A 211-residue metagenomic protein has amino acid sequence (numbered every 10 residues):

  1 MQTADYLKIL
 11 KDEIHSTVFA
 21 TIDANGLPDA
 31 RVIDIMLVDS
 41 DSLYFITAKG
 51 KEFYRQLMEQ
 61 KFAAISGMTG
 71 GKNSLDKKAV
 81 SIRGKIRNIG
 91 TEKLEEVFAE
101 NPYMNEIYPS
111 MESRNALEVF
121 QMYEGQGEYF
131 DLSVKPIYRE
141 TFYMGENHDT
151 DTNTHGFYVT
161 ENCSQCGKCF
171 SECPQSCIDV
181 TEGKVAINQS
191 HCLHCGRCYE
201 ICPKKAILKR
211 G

Functional and structural regions predicted by a protein language model:
I9-N25, A63-G67: A short, Trp-centered hydrophobic/proline-enriched beta-strand micro-motif
V32-L37: A short, well-structured catalytic beta-strand-centered motif of the EAL phosphodiesterase domain for c-di-GMP
S40-Y44: Short active-site oxyanion
K51-F53, P136-I137: Short, surface-exposed beta-strand-loop junctions and turns on beta-sheet-rich folds
Q56-I107, M111-F120, E124-Q126, L132: Short, structured beta-strand-loop surface elements
E118-V119, E128-E172, S176: Ferredoxin-type iron-sulfur electron-transfer modules and their immediate structural context
K168-K184, R197-G211: Iron-sulfur cluster-binding cysteine motifs and their immediate structural context in ferredoxin-like electron-transfer
G183, Q189-H191: Phosphate-/nucleic-acid-contacting segments
